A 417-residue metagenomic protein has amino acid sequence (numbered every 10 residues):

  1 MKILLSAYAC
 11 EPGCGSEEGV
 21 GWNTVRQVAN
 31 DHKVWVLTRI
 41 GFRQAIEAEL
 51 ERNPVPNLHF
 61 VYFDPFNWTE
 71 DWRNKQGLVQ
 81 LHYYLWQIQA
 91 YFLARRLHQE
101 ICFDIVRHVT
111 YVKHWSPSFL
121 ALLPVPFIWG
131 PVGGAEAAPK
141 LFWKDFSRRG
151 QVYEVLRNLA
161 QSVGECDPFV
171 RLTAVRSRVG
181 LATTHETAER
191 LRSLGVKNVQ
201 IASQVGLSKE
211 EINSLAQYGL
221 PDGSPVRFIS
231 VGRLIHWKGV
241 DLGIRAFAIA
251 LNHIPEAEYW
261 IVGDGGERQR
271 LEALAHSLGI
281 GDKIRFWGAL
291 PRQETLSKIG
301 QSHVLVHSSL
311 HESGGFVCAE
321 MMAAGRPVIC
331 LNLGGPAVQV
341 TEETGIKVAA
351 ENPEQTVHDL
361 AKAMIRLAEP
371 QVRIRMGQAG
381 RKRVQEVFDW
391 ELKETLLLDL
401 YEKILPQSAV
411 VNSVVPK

Functional and structural regions predicted by a protein language model:
M1-L58, R171, V415-K417: N-terminal subdomain of nucleotide-sugar transferases
G19, V226, R233-I249, Y259 (+1 more regions): A conserved mid-protein helix/loop that constitutes part of the nucleotide-sugar donor-binding site
H59-F60, W129, L159-Q217, D222-G223: Donor nucleotide-sugar binding/catalytic pocket of nucleotide-sugar-dependent glycosyltransferases
E272-L290: Nucleotide-activated donor-binding/catalytic signature segment of Leloir-type glycosyltransferases, i.e., the conserved
I280, V372-V387, L396-D399, K403: A short, well-ordered alpha-helix in the C-terminal region of glycosyltransferases
L310: Aromatic "clamp/platform" in nucleotide-sugar-dependent glycosyltransferases that forms part of the donor/acceptor
P327-C330: Short hydrophobic beta-strand element within catalytic cores of glycosyltransferases and related nucleotide-activated
A337-R366, Q371, R375: Change "using UDP/GDP/dTDP sugars" to "using nucleotide sugars
